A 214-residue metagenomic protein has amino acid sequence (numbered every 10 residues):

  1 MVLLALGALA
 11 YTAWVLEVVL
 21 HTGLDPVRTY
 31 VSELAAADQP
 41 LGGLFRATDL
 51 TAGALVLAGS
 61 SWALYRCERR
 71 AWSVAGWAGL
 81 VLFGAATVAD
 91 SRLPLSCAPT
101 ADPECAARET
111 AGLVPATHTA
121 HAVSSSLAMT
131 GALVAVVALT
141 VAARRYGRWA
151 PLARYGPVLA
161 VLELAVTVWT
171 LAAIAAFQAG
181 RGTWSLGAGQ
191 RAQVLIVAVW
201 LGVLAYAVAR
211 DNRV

Functional and structural regions predicted by a protein language model:
M1-D211: Hydrophobic, aromatic-enriched alpha-helical segments typical of multi-pass transmembrane helices
